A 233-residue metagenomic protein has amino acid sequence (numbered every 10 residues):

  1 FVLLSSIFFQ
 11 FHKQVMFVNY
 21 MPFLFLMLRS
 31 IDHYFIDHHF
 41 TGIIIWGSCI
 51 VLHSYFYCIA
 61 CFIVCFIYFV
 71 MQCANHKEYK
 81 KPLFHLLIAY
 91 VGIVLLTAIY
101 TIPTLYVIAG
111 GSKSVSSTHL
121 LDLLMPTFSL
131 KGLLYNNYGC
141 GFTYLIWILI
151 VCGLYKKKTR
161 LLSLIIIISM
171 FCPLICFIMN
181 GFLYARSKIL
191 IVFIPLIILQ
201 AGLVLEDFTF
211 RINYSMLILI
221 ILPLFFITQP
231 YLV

Functional and structural regions predicted by a protein language model:
F1-F35, H39-A74, H85-L105, G110 (+2 more regions): Membrane-embedded helix bundles of polyisoprenyl
L4-F8, A74-Y79, G153-L154, V204-L205: Membrane-water interface regions at transmembrane-helix termini and the short interhelical loops of multi-pass membrane
F25-H33, C65-C73, L149-G153, F193-N213: Transmembrane alpha-helices and membrane-interface helical segments of multi-pass integral membrane enzymes
F35, A74-E78, I108, S112 (+2 more regions): Membrane-interfacial segments
H38, Y57, L161-C172, N180 (+1 more regions): Contiguous transmembrane helix-bundle modules in multi-pass membrane proteins
G47-H53, M71-Q72, I93-A98, V115 (+3 more regions): Juxtamembrane/interfacial segments around transmembrane helices
Q72-H76, T101, C176-N180, I198-G202: Short, well-ordered loop/turn and helix-capping segments at boundaries between secondary-structure elements and domains
P82-I191, P230-V233: Periplasmic/ER-lumenal interhelical loops and adjacent helix-loop junctions in multi-pass membrane proteins
